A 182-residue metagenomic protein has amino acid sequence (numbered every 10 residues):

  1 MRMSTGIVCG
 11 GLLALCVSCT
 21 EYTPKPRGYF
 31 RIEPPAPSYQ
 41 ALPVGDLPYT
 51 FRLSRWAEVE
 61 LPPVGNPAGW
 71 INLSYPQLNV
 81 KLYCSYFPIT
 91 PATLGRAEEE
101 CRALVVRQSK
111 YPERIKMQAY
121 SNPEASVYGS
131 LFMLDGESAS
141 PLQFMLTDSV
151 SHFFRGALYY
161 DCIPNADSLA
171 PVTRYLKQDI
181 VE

Functional and structural regions predicted by a protein language model:
M1-C19: Sec-dependent bacterial lipoprotein signal peptides
C16, V105-R107, K177-D179: Short, intrinsically disordered/low-complexity patches at protein termini and at juxtamembrane boundaries
C19-V80, A92-G95, E100, R114-I115 (+4 more regions): N-terminal targeting sequences that direct proteins away from the cytosol to non-cytosolic compartments
Q40, S85-P88: Terminal, regulation- and interaction-focused segments at domain boundaries
L82-C84, L142-Q143: Broad, structure-driven detector of short, well-ordered beta-strand segments within folded domains
S85, A157-Y159: Residue-level recognition of well-ordered beta-strand positions that form the cores of beta-sheet-rich folds across
F87, L131, Q178-V181: A general structural signal for short secondary-structure boundary/capping elements
R102-R155: Signature of long, low-cysteine stretches enriched in small and polar/charged residues
